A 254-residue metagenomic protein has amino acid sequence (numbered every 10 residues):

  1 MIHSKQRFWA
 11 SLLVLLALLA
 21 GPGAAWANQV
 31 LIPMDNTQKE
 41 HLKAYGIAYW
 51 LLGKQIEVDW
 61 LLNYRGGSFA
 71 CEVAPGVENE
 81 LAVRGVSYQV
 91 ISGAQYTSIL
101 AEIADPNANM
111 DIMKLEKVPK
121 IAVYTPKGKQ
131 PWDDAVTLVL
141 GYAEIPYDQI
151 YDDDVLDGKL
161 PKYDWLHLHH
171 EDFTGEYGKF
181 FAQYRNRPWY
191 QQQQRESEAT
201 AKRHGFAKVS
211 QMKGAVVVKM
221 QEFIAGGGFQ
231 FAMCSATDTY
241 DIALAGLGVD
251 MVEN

Functional and structural regions predicted by a protein language model:
M1-Q6: N-terminal secretory signal peptides that target proteins for export/translocation
A10-G21: Bacterial N-terminal signal peptides
A17, I47-W50, V139, E222-F223: Hydrophobic/aromatic ligand-binding patch that stacks against planar heteroaromatic rings of cofactors or nucleotides
G21, W26-D134, A143-I145: Hydrophobic targeting/anchoring helices
A27-V30, D35, K39, F69-N79 (+2 more regions): Helical hinge/lid and interdomain linker segments adjacent to catalytic or ligand-binding clefts that mediate domain
L51-I56, T125, H170, G227-G228 (+1 more regions): Sec/Tat-exported extracytoplasmic proteins
E57-Y64, I150-D153, E253: Surface-exposed patches in mature extracellular/periplasmic domains of secreted proteins
G205-F206, A245-G248, N254: Catalytic cores of eukaryotic secretory-pathway lumenal/extracellular enzymes that build and remodel glycoconjugates
